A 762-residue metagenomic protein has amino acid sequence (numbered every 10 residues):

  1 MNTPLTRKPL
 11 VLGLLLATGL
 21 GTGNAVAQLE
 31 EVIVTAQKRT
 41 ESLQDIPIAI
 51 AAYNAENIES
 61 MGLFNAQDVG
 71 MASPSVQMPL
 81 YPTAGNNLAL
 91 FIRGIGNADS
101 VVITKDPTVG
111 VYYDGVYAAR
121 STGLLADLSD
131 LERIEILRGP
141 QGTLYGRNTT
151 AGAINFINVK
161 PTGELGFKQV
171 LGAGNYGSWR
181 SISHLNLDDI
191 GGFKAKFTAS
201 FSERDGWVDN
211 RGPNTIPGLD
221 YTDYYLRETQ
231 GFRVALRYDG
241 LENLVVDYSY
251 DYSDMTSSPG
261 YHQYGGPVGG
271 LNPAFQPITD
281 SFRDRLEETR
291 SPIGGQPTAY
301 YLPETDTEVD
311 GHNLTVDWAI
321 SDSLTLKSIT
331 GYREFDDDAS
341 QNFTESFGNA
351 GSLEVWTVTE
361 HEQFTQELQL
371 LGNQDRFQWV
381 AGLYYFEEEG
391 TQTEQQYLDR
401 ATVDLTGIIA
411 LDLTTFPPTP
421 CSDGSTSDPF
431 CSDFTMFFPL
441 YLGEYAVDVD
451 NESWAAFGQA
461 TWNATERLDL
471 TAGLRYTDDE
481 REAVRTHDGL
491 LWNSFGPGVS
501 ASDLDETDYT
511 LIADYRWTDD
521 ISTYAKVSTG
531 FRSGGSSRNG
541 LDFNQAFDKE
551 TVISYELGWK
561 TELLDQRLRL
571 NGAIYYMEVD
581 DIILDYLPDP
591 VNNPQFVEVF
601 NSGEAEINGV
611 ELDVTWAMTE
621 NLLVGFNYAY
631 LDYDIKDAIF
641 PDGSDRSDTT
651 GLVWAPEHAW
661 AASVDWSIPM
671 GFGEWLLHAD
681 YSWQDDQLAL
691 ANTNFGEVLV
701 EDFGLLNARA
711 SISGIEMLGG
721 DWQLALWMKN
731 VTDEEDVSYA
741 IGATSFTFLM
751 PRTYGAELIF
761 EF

Functional and structural regions predicted by a protein language model:
L10-G13, T359-L371, D375-G382, L652-F762: Conserved C-terminal beta-signal and adjacent last beta-strands/turns of outer-membrane beta-barrel proteins
G19, Q28-E164, L557: Acidic, small-polar-rich N-terminal luminal/periplasmic segments of exported/outer-membrane proteins
D106-T108, R120, L128-R138, T143-L219 (+5 more regions): Outer-membrane beta-barrel translocator/receptor signature
L171-R180, E203-L241, V245, S258 (+9 more regions): Outer-membrane beta-barrel proteins
Y221, R227-V380, E387-E389, R569-L570: Outer-membrane beta-barrel domain signature, strongest for Gram-negative TonB-dependent receptors and also present
R237-L241, L370-L371, G382-F386, V447-V579 (+1 more regions): Structural signature of Gram-negative outer-membrane beta-barrels, strongest in the C-terminal barrel of TonB-dependent
N313-A319, S323-Q341, R516-R532, D548-V610 (+4 more regions): Membrane-embedded beta-barrel scaffold of Gram-negative outer-membrane proteins
Q378, E466-L470, Y576-E578, F600-A691: Gram-negative outer-membrane beta-barrel transporters
